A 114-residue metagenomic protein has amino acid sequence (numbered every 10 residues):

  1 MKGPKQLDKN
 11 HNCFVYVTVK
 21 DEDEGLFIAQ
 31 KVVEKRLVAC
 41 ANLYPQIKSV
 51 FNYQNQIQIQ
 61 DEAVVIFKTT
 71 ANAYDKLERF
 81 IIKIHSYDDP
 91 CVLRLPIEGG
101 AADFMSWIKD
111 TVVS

Functional and structural regions predicted by a protein language model:
M1-S114: Positively charged, small/polar-rich N-terminal and surface patches that mediate targeting and assembly and bind
